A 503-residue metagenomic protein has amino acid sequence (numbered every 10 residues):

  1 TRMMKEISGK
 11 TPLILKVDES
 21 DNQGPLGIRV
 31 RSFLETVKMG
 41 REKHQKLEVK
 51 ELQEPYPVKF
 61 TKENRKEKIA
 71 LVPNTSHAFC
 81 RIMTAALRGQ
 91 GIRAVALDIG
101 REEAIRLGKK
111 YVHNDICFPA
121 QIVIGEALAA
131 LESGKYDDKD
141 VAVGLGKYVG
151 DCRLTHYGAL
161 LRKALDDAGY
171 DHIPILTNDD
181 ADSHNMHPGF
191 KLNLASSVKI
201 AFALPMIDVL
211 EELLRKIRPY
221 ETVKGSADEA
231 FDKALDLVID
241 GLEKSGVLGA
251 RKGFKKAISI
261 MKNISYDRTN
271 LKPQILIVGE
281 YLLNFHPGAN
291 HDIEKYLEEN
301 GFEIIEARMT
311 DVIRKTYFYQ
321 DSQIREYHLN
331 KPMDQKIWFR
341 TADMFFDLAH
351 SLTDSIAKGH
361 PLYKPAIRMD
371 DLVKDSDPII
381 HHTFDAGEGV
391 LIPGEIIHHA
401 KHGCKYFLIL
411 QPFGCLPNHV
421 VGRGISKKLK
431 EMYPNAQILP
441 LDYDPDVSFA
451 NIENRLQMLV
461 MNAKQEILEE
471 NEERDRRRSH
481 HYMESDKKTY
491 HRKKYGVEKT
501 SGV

Functional and structural regions predicted by a protein language model:
T1-V503: An N-terminal assembly and electron-transfer interface module characteristic of large anaerobic redox and radical
